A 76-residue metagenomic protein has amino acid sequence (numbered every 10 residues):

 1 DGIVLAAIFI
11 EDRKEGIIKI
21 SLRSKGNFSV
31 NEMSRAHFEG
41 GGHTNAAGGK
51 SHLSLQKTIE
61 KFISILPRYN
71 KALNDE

Functional and structural regions predicted by a protein language model:
D1-E76: Gly/His-enriched, cation/cofactor- and phosphate-binding structural elements
